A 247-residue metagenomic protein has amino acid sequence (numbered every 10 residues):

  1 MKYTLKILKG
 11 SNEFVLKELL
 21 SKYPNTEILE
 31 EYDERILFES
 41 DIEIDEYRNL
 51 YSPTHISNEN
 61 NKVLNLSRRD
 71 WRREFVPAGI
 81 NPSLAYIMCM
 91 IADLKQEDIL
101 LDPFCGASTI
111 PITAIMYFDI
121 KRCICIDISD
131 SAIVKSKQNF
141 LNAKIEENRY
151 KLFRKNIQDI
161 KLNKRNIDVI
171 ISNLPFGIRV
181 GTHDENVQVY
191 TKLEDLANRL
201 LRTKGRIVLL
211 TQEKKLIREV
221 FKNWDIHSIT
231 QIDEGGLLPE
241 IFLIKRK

Functional and structural regions predicted by a protein language model:
M1-Y23, L29-I44, N60-K247: Class I S-adenosyl-L-methionine-dependent methyltransferase catalytic core
L50-N61: Conserved short beta-strand edge segments in small beta-sheet-based binding/regulatory domains
